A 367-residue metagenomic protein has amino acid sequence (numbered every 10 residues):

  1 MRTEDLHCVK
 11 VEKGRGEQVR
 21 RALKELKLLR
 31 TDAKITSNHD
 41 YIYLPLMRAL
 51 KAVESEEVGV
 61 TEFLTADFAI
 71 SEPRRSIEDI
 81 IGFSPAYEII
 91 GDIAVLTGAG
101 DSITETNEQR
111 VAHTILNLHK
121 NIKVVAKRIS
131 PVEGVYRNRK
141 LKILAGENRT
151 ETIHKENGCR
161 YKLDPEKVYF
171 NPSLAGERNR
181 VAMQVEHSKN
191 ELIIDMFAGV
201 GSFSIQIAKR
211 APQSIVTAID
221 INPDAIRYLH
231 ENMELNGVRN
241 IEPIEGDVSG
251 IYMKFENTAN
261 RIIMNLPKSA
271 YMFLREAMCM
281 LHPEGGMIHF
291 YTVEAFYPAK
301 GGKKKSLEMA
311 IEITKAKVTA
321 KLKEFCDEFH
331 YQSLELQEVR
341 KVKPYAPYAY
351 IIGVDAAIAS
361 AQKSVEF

Functional and structural regions predicted by a protein language model:
M1-F367: SAM-dependent transferase fold signal centered on methyltransferase-like domains, encompassing both Class I
